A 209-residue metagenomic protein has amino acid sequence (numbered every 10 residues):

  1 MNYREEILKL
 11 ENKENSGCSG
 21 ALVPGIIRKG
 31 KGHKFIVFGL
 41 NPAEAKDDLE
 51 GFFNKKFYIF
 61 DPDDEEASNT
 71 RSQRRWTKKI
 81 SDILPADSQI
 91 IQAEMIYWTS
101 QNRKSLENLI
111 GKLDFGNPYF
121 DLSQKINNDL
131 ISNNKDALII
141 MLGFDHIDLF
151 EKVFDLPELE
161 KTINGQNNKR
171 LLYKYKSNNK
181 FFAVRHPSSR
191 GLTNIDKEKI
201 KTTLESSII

Functional and structural regions predicted by a protein language model:
M1-S16, L113-Q124, I147-I209: C-terminal capping/extension of enzyme domains
M1-T70, W76-K79, S123-N133, L171-S177 (+1 more regions): Active-site and ligand/interface coordination hotspots across diverse enzymes and nucleic-acid-associated assemblies
F35-G39, S88-M95, L138-G143, A183: A structural signal for short, well-ordered beta-strand segments and their strand-loop junctions that often border
N41-A45, I96-S100, F144-D148, H186-R190: Short, solvent-exposed loop/turn segments at secondary-structure junctions
I80-L84, L204-S207: Alpha-helix C-terminal capping segments
D82-K135: Internal catalytic-core helix/loop-beta-alpha segment that presents or stabilizes conserved functional determinants
L130, K135-D155: Acidic, glycine-rich loop-and-strand cores that form catalytic or ligand-binding grooves in diverse globular domains
